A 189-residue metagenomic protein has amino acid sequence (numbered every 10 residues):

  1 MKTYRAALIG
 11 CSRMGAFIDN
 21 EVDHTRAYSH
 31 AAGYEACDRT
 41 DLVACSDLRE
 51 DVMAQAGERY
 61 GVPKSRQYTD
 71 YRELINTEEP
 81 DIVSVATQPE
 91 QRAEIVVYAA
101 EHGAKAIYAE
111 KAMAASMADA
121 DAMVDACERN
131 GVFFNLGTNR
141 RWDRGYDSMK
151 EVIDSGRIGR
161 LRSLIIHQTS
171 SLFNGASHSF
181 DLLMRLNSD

Functional and structural regions predicted by a protein language model:
M1-Y60: N-terminal Rossmann-like dinucleotide-binding module
C37, T77, D143: Acidic-histidine catalytic/liganding microenvironments
R39-T40, S65, K105, N130-F133: Short, well-ordered coil/turn segments that N-cap beta-strands
D51-V52, Y60-A126: Beta-loop-alpha module in the N-terminal Rossmann-like domain of NAD(P)-dependent dehydrogenases, especially those
I82, Y108, M113-L182: A contiguous active-site-proximal alpha/beta segment in oxidoreductase catalytic domains
L183-D189: Short, intrinsically disordered, charge-balanced linker/junction segments flanking boundaries in proteins
